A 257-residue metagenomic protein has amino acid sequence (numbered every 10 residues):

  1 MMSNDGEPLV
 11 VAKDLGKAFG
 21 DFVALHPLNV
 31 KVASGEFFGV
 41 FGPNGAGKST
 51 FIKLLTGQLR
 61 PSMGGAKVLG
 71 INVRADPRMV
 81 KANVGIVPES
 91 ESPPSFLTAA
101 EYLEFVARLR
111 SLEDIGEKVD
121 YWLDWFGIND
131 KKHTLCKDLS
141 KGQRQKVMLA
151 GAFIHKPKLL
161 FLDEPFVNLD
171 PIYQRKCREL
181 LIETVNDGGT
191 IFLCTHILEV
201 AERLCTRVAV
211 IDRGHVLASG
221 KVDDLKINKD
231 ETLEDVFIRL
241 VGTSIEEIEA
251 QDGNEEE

Functional and structural regions predicted by a protein language model:
F41-P43: The feature captures the beta-strand-to-loop junction immediately N-terminal to the Walker
E104, R108-K131: Conserved ABC ATPase "signature" region
L135-L139: Conserved ABC ATPase signature
L160-E164: Catalytic Walker B motif of ABC-type/P-loop ATPase nucleotide-binding domains
S219-G220: ABC ATPase "signature
